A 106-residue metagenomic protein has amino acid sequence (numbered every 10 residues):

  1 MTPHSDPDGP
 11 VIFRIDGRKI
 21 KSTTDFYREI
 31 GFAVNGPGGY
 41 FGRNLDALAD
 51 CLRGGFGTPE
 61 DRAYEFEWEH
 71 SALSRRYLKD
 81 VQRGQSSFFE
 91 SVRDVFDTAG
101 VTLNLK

Functional and structural regions predicted by a protein language model:
M1-G39, A47, C51, F56-K106: N-terminal intrinsically disordered, low-complexity segments enriched in P/E/S/T
